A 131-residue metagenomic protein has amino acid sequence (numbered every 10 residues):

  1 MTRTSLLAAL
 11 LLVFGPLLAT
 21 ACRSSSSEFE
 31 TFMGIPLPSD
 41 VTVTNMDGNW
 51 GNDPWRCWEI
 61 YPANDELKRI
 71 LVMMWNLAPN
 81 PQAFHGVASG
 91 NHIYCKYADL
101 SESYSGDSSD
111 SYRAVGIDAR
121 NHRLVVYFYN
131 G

Functional and structural regions predicted by a protein language model:
M1-T20: Sec-dependent bacterial lipoprotein signal peptides
R3, W55, G106-S109: Intrinsically disordered, low-complexity segments
L10-L12, S25-T31, I93-K96: A generic short-segment signal for beta-strand/edge and adjacent turn/coil regions
V13, A63-L67, A119: General structural signal for secondary-structure boundaries
V13, F32, M46-N49, F84 (+2 more regions): Intrinsically disordered, low-complexity segments enriched in small/polar residues
L18, N64, P81-A83: Intrinsically disordered, low-complexity segments enriched in proline/serine/threonine
T20-N76: N-terminal export/targeting and maturation segments
W75-G131: Functional cores of ribonucleases/endoribonucleases
